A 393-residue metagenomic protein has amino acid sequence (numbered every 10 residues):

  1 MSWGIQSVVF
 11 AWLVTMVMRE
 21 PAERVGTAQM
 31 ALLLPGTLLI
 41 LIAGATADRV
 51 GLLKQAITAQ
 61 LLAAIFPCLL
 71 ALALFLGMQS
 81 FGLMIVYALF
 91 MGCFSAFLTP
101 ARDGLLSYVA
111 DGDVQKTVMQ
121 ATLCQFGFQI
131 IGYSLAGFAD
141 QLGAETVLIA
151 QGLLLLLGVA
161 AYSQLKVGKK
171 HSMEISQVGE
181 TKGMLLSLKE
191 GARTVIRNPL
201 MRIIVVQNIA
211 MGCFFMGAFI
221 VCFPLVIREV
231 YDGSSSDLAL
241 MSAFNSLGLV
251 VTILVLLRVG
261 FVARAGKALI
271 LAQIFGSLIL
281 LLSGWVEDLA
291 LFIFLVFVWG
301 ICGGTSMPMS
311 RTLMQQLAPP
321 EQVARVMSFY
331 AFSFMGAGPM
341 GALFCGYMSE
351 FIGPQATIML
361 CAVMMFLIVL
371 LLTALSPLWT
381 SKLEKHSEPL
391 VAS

Functional and structural regions predicted by a protein language model:
M1-L34, R197-N245: Helix-loop boundary and gating motifs at the non-cytosolic
A11-V17, A71-L76, I131-Q151, E229-V230 (+1 more regions): Transmembrane alpha-helix termini and helix-breaking/packing motifs in multi-pass membrane transporters
L32, M91, A121-F128, N245 (+1 more regions): Structural signature of transmembrane alpha-helices in multi-pass secondary transporters
T37-A43, D48-R49, L53-A64, L69 (+3 more regions): C-terminal transmembrane bundle of multi-pass solute transporters/carriers
Q79-F97, L291-T305: Hydrophobic core of transmembrane alpha-helices in multi-pass small-molecule transporters, especially MFS/SLC-type
Y87-G127: Cytoplasmic helix-loop-helix junction between adjacent transmembrane helices in 12-TM secondary transporters
G104, Y108, L154-G179, V262 (+1 more regions): Helix-loop junctions on the cytosolic side of multi-pass membrane transporters, especially the intracellular loop
G168-V206: Juxtamembrane intracellular "pre-TM" segments in multi-pass secondary transporters
